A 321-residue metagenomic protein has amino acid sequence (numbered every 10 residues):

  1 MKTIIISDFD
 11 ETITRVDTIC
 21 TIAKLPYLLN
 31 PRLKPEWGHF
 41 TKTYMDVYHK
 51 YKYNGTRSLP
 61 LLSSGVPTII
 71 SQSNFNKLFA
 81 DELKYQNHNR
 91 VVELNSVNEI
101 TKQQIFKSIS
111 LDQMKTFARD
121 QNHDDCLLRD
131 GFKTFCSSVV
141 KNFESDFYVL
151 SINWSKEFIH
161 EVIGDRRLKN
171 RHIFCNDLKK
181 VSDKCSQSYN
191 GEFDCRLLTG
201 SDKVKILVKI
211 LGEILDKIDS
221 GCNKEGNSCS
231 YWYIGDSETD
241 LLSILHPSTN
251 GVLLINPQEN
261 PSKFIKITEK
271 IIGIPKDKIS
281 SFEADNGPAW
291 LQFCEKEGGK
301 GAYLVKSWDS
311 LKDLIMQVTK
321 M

Functional and structural regions predicted by a protein language model:
M1-T3, N227-S228: A short, charged/proline- and glycine-enriched loop that marks the coil->beta-strand transition at the N-terminal
K2-D177: Alpha-helical substrate-recognition element adjacent to the catalytic core
H123-Y148, N153-M321: C-terminal cap/substrate-recognition subdomain and adjoining C-terminal extension of metal-dependent phosphatase-like
